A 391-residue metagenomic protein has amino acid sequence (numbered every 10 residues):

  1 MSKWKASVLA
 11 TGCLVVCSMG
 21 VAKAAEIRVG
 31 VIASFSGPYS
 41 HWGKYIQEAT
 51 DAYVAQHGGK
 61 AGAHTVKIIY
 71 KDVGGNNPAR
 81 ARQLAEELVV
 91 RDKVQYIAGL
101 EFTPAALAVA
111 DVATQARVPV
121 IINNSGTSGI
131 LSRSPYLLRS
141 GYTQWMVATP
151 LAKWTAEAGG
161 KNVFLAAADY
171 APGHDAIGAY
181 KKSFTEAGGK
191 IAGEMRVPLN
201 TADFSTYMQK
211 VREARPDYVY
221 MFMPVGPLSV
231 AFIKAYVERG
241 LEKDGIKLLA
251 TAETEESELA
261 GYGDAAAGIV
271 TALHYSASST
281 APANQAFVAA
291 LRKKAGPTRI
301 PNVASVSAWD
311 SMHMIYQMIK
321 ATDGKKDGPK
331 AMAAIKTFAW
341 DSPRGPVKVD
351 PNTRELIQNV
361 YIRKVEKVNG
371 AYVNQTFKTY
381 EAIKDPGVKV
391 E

Functional and structural regions predicted by a protein language model:
M1-L9: Bacterial N-terminal signal peptides that target proteins for export
M19-A24: Sec/Tat signal peptide C-region and signal peptidase I cleavage site
I27, K336-T337, S342-E391: Solvent-exposed, acidic/polar segments of extracytosolic/periplasmic ligand-binding ectodomains
G30-A49, K71-A79, E101-P104, A166-H174 (+2 more regions): Extracytoplasmic "Venus flytrap"
H41-I46, Q56, K60-L131, S140 (+2 more regions): Beta-alpha junction/loop-to-helix N-cap segments that form part of ligand/metal-binding clefts
G74, Q83, T127-G129, R133-R239 (+1 more regions): Extracellular/periplasmic Venus flytrap/periplasmic-binding protein
L88-E101, I121-N123, F164-A167, R215-V225 (+3 more regions): Periplasmic-binding protein-like
I233-W309, K320-T322, K326, E366-N369 (+1 more regions): Extracellular/periplasmic periplasmic-binding protein-like sensory domains
